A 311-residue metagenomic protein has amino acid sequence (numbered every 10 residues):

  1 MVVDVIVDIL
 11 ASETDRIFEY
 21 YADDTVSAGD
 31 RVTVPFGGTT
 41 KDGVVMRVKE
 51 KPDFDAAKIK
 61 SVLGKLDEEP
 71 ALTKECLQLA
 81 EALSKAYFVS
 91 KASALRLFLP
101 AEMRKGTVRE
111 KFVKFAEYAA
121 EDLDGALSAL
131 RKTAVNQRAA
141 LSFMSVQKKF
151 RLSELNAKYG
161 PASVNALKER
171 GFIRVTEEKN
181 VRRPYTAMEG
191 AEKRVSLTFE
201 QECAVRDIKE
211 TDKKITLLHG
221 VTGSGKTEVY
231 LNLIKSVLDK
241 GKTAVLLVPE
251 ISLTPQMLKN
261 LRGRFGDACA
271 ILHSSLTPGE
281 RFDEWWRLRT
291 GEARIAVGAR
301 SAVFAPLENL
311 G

Functional and structural regions predicted by a protein language model:
M1-G311: Accessory, non-ATPase domains that flank or precede helicase/AAA+ motor cores in DNA-metabolism machines
